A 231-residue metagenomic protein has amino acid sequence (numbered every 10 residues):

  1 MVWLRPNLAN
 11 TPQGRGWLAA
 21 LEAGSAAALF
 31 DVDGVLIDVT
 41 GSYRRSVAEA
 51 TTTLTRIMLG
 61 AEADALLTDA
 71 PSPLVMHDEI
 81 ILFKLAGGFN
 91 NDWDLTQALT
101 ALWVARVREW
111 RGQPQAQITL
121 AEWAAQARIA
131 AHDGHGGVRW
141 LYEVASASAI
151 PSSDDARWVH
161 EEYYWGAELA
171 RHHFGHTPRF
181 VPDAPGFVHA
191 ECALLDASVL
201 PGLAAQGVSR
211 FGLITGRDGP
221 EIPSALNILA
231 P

Functional and structural regions predicted by a protein language model:
M1-F30, E62, P73, I81 (+2 more regions): Non-catalytic pre-domain segments flanking phosphatase-related domains
W3-H77, D94-Q97: Active-site neighborhood of HAD-like aspartate-dependent phosphohydrolases
G16-L18, G24, L29, R139 (+3 more regions): Short, acidic loop-to-helix structural element flanking the phosphoryl-transfer center in phosphate-processing enzymes
V39-Y43, G88, D92, F187-C192 (+1 more regions): Phosphate/oxyanion-binding active-site loops and adjacent basic polyanion-contact surfaces
T52-R56, A101, N227-A230: A general structural signal for alpha-helical elements within enzymatic catalytic domains
E62, L85-T100, A105, R111-I118 (+5 more regions): Cytosolic catalytic headpiece
H77-L85: A contiguous, well-ordered beta/alpha segment that forms the leading edge of an enzyme domain
